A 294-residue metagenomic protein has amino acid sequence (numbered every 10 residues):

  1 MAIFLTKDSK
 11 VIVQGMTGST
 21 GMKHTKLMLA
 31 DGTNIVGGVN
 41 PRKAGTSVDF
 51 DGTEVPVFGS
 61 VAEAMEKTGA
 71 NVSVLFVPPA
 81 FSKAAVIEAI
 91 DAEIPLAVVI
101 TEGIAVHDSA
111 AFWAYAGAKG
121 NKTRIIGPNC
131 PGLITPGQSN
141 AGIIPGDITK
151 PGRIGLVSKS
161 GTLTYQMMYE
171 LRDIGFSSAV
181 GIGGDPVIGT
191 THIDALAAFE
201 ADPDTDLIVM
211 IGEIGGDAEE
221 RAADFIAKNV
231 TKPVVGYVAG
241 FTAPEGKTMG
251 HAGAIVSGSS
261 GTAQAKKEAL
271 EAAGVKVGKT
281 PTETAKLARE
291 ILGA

Functional and structural regions predicted by a protein language model:
M1-A294: Catalytic-core regions of core metabolic enzymes, especially those transforming organic acids/acyl-group intermediates
